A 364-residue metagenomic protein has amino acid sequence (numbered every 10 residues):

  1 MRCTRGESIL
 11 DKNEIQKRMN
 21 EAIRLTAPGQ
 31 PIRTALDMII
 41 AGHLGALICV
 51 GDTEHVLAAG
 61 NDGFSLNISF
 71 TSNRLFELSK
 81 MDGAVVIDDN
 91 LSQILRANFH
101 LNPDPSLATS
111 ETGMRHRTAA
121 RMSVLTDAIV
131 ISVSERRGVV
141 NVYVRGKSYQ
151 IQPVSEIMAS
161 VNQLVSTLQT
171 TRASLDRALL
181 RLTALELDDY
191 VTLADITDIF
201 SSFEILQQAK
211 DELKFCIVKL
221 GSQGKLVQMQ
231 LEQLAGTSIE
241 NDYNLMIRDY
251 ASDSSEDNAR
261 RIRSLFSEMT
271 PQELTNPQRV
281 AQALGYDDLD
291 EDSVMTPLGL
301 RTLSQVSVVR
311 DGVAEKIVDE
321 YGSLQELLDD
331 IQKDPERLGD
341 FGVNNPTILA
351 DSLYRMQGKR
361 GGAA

Functional and structural regions predicted by a protein language model:
R2-I9, G138, P153, L338-L349 (+1 more regions): Proteins with a high burden of low-complexity, intrinsically disordered sequence enriched in S/T/G/P/A and R, requiring
C3-P277: Divalent-cation
E240-A364: Long, highly charged, low-complexity intrinsically disordered interaction regions that mediate electrostatic DNA/RNA
